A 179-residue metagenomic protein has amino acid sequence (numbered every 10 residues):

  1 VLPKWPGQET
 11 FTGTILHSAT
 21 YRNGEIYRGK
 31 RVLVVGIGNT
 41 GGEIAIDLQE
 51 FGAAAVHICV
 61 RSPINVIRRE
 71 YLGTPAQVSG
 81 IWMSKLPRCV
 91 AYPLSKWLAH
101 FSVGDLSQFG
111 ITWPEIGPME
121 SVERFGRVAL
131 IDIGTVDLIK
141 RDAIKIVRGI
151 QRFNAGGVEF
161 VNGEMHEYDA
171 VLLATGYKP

Functional and structural regions predicted by a protein language model:
V1-N39, E43-E70, G80-P179: Flavin (primarily FAD) cofactor-binding/catalytic cores of flavoenzymes
L72-T74: Short low-complexity, flexible loop/linker segments enriched in glycine and/or proline with clustered acidic
